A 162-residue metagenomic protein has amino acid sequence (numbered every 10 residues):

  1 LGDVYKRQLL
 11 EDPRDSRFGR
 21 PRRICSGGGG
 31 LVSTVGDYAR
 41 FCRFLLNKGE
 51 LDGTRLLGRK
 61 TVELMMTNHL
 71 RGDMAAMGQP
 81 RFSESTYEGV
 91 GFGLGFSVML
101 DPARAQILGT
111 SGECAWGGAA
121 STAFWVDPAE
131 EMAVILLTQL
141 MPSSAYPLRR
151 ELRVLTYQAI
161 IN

Functional and structural regions predicted by a protein language model:
L1-Y5: Short, small-residue-biased leader/transition segments that mark boundaries at the very start of proteins
K6-N162: Catalytic loop of the DD-peptidase/beta-lactamase superfamily, centered on the K-T-G motif and neighboring
